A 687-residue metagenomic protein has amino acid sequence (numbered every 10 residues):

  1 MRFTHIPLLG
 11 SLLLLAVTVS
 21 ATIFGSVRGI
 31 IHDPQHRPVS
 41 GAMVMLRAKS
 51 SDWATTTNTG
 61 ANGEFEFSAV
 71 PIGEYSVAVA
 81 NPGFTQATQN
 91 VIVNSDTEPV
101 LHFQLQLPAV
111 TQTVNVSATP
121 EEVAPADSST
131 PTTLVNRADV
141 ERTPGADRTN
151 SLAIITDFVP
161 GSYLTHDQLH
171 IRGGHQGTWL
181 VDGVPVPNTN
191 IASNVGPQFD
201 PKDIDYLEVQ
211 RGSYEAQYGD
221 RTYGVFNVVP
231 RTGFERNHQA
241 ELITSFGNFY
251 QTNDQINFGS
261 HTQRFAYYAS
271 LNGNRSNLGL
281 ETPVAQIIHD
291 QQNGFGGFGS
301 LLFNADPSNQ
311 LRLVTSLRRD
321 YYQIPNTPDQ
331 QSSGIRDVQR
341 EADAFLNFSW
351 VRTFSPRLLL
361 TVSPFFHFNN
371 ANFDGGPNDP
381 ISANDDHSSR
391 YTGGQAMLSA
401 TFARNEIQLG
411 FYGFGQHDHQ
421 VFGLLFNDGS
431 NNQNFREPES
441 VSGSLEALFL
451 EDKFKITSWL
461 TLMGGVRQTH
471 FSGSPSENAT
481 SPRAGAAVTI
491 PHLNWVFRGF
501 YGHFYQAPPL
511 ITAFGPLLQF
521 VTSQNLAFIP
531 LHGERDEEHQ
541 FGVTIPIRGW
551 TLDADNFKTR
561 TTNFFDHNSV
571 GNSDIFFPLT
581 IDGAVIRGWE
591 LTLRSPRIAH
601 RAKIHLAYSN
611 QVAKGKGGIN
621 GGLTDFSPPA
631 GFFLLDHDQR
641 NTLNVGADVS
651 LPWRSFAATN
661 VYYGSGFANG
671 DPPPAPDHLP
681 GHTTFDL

Functional and structural regions predicted by a protein language model:
L9, A16-S128, N188: Periplasm-facing N-terminal accessory domains of Gram-negative outer-membrane beta-barrel systems
N62, S316, F365, R404 (+3 more regions): Structural signature of Gram-negative outer-membrane beta-barrels, strongest in the C-terminal barrel of TonB-dependent
F84-T85, Q89-H102, Q112-E215, V229-R231 (+3 more regions): Periplasmic N-terminal accessory/gating domains of Gram-negative outer-membrane beta-barrel systems
A126, T361-F365, N369-F373, T489 (+7 more regions): Membrane-embedded beta-barrel scaffold of Gram-negative outer-membrane proteins
T149, N188-N190, K202-R211, E215-G297: Outer-membrane beta-barrel translocator/receptor signature
I191, E241-I243, T282-I287, D329-D337 (+12 more regions): Extracellular loop and loop/strand-boundary signature of outer-membrane beta-barrel proteins
F246-R275, A285-Y322, V338-L359, F402-A403 (+1 more regions): Transmembrane beta-barrel wall of Gram-negative outer-membrane proteins
K455-L462, F557-R560, F577-D671: Gram-negative outer-membrane beta-barrel transporters
